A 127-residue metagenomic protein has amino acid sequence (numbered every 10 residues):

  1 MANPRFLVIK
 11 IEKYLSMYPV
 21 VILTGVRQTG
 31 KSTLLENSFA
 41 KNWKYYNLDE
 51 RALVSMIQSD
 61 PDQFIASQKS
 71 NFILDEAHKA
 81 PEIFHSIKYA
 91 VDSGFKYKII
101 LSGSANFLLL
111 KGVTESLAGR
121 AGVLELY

Functional and structural regions predicted by a protein language model:
M1-Y127: Phosphate-binding site recognition
